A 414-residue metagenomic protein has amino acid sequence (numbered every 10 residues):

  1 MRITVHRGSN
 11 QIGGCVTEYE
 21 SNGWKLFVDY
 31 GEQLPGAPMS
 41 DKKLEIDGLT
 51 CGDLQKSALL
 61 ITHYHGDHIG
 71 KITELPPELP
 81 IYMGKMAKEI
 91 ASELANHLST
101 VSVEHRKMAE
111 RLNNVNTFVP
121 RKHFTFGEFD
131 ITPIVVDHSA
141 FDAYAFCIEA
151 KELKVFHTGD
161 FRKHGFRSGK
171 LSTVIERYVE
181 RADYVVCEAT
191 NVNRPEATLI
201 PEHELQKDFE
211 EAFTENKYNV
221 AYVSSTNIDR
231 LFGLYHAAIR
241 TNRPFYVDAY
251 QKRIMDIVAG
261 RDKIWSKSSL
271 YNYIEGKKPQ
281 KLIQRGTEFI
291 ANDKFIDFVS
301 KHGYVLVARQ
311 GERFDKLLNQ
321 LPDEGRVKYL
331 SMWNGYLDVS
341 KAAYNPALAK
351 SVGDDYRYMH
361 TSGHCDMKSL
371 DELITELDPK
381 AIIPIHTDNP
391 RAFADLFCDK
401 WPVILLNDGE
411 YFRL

Functional and structural regions predicted by a protein language model:
R2-L60, G66-D229, G233, I239-R240 (+2 more regions): His/Asp/Glu-rich metal-coordinating catalytic cores of metallo-dependent phosphodiesterases/hydrolases acting on
G8, Y30, M86, Y250 (+3 more regions): Cofactor-binding loop segments of dinucleotide-utilizing enzymes, especially the Rossmann-like FAD- and NAD(P)+-binding
Q11-I12, P120-F126, S139-A140, P279 (+2 more regions): A short acidic, often aromatic-flanked loop/helix-cap motif at beta-alpha or helix-coil junctions that lines enzyme
G36, E89-S92, K252-I257, G335-S340 (+2 more regions): Short, charged/polar "capping" segments at the starts of alpha-helices and the immediately preceding loops
H65-D67, Y250-K252, G311-F314, T387-R391: Short, polar loop motifs at secondary-structure junctions
G165-Y250, E324-D399: Cap/insert and terminal regions of metallo-dependent hydrolase folds
R194-P322: Hard-cation-handling environments
F397-L414: Charged, glycine-enriched surface loops/patches that mediate electrostatic binding to polyanionic ligands
